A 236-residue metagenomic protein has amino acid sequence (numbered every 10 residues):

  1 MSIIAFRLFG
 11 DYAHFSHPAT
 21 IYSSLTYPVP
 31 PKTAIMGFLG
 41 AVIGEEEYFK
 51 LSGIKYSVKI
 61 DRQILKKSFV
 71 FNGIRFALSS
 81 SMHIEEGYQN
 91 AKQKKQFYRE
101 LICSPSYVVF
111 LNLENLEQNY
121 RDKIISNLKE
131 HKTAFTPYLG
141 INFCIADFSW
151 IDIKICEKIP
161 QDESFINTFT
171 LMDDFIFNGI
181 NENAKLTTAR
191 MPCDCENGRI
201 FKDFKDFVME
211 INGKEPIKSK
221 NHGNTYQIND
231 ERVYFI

Functional and structural regions predicted by a protein language model:
M1, F49-G53, I102: A generic structural signal for short, non-catalytic loop/turn and secondary-structure boundary residues
M1-T20: N-terminal, Lys/Arg- and Ser/Thr-rich interaction peptides
I4, I54-Y56, P105-V109: Generic beta-strand structural signal
F15, Y27, Y107-F110: Aromatic side chains
P18-I84: Glycine/small-residue-rich interface belts in oligomeric ring/scaffold proteins and their assembly partners
Q63-I236: Internal, well-folded beta-alpha domain core
